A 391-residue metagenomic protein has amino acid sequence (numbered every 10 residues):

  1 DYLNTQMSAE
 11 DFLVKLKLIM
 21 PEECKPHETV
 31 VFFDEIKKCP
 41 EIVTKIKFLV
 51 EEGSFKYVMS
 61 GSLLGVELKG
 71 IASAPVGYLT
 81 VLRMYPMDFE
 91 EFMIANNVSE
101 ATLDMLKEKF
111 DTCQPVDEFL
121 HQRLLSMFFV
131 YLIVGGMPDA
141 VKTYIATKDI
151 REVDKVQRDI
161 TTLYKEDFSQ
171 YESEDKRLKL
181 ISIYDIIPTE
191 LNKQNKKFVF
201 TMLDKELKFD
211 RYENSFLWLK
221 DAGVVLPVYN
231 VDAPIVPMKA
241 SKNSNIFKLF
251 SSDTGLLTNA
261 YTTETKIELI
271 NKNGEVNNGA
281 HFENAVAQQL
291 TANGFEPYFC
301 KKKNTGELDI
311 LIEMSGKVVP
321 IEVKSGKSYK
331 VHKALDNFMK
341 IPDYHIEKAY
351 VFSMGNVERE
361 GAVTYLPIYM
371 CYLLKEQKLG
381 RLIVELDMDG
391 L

Functional and structural regions predicted by a protein language model:
D1-H27: Short glycine-rich substrate-engagement loop in P-loop NTPases that contacts/grips substrate
C24-I42: Conserved P-loop NTPase "ATPase switch" module shared by AAA+ and STAND
K37-M59: Conserved Walker B catalytic segment
K56-S62, R83, F92: Structural recognition of the conserved hydrophobic beta-strand(s) that form the central parallel beta-sheet of P-loop
K69-N192: Interdomain motor-coupling "hinge/lid" segment immediately C-terminal to the ATP-binding subdomain of NTP-driven enzymes
K142-L308, I312-S315: Accessory nucleic acid-recognition modules appended to NTPase machines
S325-L366: Catalytic cores of nucleic-acid endonucleases
G355-L391: Domain-level recognition of nuclease-like catalytic cores that cleave nucleotide substrates
